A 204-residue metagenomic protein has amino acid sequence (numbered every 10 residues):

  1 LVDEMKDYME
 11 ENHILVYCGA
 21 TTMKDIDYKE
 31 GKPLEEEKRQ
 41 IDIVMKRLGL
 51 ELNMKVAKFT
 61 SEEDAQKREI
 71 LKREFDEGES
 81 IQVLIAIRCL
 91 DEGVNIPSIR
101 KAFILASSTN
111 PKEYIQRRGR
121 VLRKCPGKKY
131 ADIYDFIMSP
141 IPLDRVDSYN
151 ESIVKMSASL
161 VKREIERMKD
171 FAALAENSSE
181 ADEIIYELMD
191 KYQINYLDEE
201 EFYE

Functional and structural regions predicted by a protein language model:
L1-M45: Conserved strand-helix element at the start of the C-terminal RecA-like helicase core
V2, M45, K72, I165-M168 (+1 more regions): Short amphipathic alpha-helical segments and helix-helix/interface helices
K6, G49, L122-R123: A general structural signal for alpha-helical elements within enzymatic catalytic domains
T22-R39, G49-L50, E77, L143-S159: Intrinsically disordered, low-complexity coil segments
I41, A158-E164, A181-I185, F202: Short amphipathic alpha-helical segments that mediate assembly, nucleic-acid/protein binding, or membrane association
K46-M54: Short helix-loop-beta junction
K55-S179: Conserved RecA-like P-loop NTPase helicase motor core
E183-E204: Catalytic cores and motor modules of nucleic-acid processing enzymes
